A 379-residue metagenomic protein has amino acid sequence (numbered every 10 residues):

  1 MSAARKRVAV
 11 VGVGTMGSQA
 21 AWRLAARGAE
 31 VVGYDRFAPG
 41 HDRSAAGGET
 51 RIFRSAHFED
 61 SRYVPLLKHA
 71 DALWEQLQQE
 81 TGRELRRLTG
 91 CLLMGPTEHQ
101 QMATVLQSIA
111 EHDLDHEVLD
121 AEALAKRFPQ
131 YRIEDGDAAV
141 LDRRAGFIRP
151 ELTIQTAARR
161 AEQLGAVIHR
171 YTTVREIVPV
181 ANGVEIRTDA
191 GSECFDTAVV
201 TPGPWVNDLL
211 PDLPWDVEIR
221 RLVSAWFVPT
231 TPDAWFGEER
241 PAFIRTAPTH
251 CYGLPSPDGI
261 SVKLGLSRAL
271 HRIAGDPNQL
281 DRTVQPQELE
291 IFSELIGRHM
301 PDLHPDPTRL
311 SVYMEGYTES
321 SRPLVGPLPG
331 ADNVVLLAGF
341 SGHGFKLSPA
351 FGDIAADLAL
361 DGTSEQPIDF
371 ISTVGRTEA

Functional and structural regions predicted by a protein language model:
R7-G33: N-terminal Rossmann-like FAD-binding beta1-loop-alpha1 element of flavoenzymes
M16, P39, W205: Conserved Rossmann-like nucleotide-cofactor binding loop
W22-A26, E84-R86, S192, T197 (+1 more regions): Active-site substrate-recognition segment that forms the wall of the catalytic cavity or substrate channel
A26-A46: Glycine-rich FAD pyrophosphate-binding loop
T50-R127, H250: Dinucleotide-binding Rossmann-like beta1-alpha1 core, especially the glycine-rich loop that anchors the ADP
P96-L164, H169-R170, E176-P179: Flavin (FAD/FMN) cofactor-binding and adjacent substrate-gating region of FAD-dependent oxidoreductase domains
I148-D233: Predominantly flavin-linked oxidoreductase catalytic cores and closely associated redox partners
E294, R298-A379: C-terminal catalytic lobe of FAD-dependent flavoproteins
